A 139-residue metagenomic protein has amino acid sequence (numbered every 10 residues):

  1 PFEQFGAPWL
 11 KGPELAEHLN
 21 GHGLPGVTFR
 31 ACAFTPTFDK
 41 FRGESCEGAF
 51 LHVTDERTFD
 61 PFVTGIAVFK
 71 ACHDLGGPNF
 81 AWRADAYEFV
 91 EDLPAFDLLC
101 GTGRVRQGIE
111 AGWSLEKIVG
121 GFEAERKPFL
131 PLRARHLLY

Functional and structural regions predicted by a protein language model:
F2, G6-G121: Conserved functional hotspot residues or short segments at active or partner-binding sites across diverse domains
F122-R126, L130-R133: Short amphipathic alpha-helical coiled-coil/interface segments
R135-Y139: Charged phosphate-binding loop/patch that engages nucleotide di/tri-phosphates or the phosphate backbone of nucleic
